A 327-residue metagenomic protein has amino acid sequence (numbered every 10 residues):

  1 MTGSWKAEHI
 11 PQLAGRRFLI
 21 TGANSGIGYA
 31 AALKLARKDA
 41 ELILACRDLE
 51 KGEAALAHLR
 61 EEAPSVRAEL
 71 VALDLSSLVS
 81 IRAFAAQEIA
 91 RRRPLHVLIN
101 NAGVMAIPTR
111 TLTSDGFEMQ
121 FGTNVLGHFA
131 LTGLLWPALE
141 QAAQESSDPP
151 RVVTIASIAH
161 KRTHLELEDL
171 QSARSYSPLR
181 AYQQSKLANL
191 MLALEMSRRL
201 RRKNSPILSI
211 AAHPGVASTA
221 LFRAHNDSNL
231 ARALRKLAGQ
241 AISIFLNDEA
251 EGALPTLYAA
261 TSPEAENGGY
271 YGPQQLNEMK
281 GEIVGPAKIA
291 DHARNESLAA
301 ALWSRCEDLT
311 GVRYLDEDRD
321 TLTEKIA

Functional and structural regions predicted by a protein language model:
M1-D227, A231, L309-E317: Rossmann-fold NAD(P)H-dependent dehydrogenase/reductase core
L44, L73, I244, D291-R294: Pocket-edge positions in alpha/beta enzyme catalytic cores
D115, M119, Y176-R180, Q240-S243 (+1 more regions): Short coil/turn segments at secondary-structure junctions
S185, K236-P286, R294-A300: C-terminal helical subdomain
S209, V216, A220, A287 (+2 more regions): Mid/C-terminal beta-alpha module of Rossmann-like enzyme folds, strongest in SDR-family dehydrogenases/epimerases
V216, P273-L276, L322-E324: Short, solvent-exposed turn/loop segments enriched in Gly/Ser/Thr/Pro and often Arg
N295, A299-A327: Amphipathic terminal alpha-helices
